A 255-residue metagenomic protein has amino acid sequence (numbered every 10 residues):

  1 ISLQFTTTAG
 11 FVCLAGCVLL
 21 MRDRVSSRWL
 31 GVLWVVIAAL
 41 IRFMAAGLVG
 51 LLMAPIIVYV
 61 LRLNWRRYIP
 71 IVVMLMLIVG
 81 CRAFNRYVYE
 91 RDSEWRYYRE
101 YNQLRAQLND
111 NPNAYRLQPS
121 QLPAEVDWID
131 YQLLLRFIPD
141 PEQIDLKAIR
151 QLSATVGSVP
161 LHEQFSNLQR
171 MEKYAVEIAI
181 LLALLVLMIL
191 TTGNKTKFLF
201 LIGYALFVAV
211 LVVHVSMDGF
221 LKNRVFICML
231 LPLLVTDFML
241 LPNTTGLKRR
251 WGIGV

Functional and structural regions predicted by a protein language model:
C13-S27: Membrane-interface transmembrane helices that cradle and orient dolichyl/undecaprenyl
R28-F43, M53-A54, V73-A83: Membrane-interface alpha helices of multi-pass inner-membrane proteins
L30, K195-V215: Transmembrane alpha-helix segments characteristic of polytopic inner-membrane glycan-assembly/cell-envelope
G47, L51, G219-P242: Hydrophobic/aromatic-rich transmembrane helices and adjacent perimembrane loops
L48-M76: Perimembrane helix-loop-helix junctions
I69-M76, T244-V255: Signature aromatic-anchored transmembrane alpha helix within multi-pass, membrane-resident enzymes that catalyze glycan
Y89-S166: Membrane-proximal stem/loop segments at transmembrane-domain junctions that anchor or position
S166-K197: Hydrophobic, aromatic-rich transmembrane alpha-helices and their immediate juxtamembrane boundary segments
